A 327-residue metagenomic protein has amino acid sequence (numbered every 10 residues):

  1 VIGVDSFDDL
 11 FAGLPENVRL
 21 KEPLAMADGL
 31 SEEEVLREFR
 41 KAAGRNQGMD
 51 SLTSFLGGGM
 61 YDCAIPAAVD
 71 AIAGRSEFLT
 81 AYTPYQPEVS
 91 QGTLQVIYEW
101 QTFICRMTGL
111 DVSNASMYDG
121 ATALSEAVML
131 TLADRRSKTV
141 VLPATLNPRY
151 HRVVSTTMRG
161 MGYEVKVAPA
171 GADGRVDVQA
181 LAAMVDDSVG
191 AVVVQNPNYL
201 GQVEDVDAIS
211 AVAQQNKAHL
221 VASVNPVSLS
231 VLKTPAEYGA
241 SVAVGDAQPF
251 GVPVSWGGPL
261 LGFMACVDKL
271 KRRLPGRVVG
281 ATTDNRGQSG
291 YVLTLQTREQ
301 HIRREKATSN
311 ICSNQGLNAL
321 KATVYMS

Functional and structural regions predicted by a protein language model:
L10, A236-V252: Conserved active-site segment immediately N-terminal to the catalytic lysine that forms the internal aldimine
L10, I104, V154-S155, L181 (+5 more regions): Buried hydrophobic positions in well-ordered alpha/beta secondary-structure cores of metabolic enzymes
E16-E99, I302: N-terminal entrance/gating region of PLP-dependent enzymes' catalytic architecture
S31-L36, Q101, S113-R136, G262: Conserved beta-loop-alpha segment that forms the PLP phosphate-binding cup at the N-terminus of a helix
Y85-V89, T93-Q95, C105-S125: Short loop-beta-helix segment that forms the pyridoxal 5′-phosphate
Y118, L142-Q202, A208: PLP-dependent aminotransferase-class I/II
V203-V242: Catalytic PLP-binding core of fold-type I/II PLP enzymes
F250-S327: Active-site C-terminal subdomain of aminotransferase-like
